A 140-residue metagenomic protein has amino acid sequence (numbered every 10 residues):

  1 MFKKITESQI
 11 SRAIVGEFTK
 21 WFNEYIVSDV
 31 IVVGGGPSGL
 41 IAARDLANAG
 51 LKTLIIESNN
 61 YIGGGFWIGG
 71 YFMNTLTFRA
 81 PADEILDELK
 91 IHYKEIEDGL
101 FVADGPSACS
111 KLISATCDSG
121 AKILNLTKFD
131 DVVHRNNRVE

Functional and structural regions predicted by a protein language model:
M1-V30, S107-S110, S119, L124 (+1 more regions): Extreme N-terminal leader/targeting segments of oxidoreductases
K3-I10, S58-A82: Conserved N-terminal glycine-rich FAD pyrophosphate-binding loop of Rossmann-like flavoproteins
I31, A47-W67: Glycine-rich FAD pyrophosphate-binding loop
G34-S38: Glycine-rich Rossmann-fold phosphate-binding loop(s) that bind the pyrophosphate of adenine dinucleotide cofactors
R44, N48, S114: Short, well-ordered alpha-helices that flank and scaffold nucleotide-derived cofactor binding pockets
D45, T75-E95: Conserved FAD-binding subdomain of flavin-dependent enzymes
H92-E140: Feature captures the FAD/FMN-dependent oxidoreductase FAD-binding
